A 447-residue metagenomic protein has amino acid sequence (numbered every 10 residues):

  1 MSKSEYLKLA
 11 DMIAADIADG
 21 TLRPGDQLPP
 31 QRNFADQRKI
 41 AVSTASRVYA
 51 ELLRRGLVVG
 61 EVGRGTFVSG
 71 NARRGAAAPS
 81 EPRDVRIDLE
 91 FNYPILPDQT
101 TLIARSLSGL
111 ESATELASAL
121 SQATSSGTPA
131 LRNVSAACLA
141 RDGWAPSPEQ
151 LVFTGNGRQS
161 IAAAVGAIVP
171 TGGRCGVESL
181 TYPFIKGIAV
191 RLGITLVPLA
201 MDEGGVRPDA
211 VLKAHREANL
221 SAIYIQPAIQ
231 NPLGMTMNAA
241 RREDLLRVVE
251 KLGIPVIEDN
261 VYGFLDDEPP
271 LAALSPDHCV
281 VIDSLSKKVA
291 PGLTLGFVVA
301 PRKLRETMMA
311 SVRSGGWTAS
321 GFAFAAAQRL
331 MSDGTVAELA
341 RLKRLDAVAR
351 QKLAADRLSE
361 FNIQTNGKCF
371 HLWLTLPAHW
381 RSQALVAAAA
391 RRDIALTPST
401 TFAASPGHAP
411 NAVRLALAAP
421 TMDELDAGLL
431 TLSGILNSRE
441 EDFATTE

Functional and structural regions predicted by a protein language model:
M1-A123, L131-N133, R313-S320, R341-L342 (+7 more regions): N-terminal basic, amphipathic alpha-helical segments
V59-G60, P146, L396-T397: Short beta-strand "wing" residues that participate in macromolecule-binding interfaces
G63, S147-P148, T365-H371: Short Gly/Ser/Thr- and Asp/Glu-enriched loop/turn motifs at secondary-structure junctions
S118-L252, G263-H278, S438-T445: Conserved core of the PLP fold type I
D259: Glycine-centered flexible beta-alpha turn that most often forms the glycine-rich phosphate-binding loop
V280-R357, N362-N366: PLP-dependent aminotransferase class I/II
V299, W373-T375, A416-A418: Short hydrophobic/aromatic beta-strand micro-patches that form the beta-sheet surface supporting nucleotide- or nucleic
